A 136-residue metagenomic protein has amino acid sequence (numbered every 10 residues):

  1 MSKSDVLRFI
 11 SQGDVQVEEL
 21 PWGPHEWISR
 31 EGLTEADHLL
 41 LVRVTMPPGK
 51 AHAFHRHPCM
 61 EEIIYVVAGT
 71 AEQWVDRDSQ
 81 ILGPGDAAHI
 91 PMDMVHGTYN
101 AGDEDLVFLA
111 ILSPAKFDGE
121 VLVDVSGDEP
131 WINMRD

Functional and structural regions predicted by a protein language model:
M1-H38, E120-D136: A short, N-terminal "cap"/entry segment at the start of jelly-roll beta-barrel domains of the cupin/DSBH fold
H25-S29, V42-H57: Conserved short histidine dyad/triad with adjacent acidic residue
R43-V44, H89, E104-V121: A short hydrophobic beta-strand segment most commonly corresponding to one strand of the jelly-roll/cupin
A53-F54, Q73-W74, I90, H96-G102: Short beta-strand His + acidic residue motifs that chelate non-heme Fe in jelly-roll/DSBH and cupin folds
C59-E61, Y65-A71: Glycine- and acidic-residue-biased ligand/ion/polar-headgroup-sensing regions
R77-D93: Short acidic-glycine-tyrosine-enriched beta hairpin
